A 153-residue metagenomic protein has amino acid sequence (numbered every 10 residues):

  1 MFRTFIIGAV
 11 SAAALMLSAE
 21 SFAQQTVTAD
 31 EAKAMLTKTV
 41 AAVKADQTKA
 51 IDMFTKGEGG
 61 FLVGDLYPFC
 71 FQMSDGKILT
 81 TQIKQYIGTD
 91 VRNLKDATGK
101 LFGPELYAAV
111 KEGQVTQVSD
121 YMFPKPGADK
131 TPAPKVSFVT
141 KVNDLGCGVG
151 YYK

Functional and structural regions predicted by a protein language model:
F2-K153: N-terminal membrane-sensor/transducer module of prokaryotic signaling receptors
